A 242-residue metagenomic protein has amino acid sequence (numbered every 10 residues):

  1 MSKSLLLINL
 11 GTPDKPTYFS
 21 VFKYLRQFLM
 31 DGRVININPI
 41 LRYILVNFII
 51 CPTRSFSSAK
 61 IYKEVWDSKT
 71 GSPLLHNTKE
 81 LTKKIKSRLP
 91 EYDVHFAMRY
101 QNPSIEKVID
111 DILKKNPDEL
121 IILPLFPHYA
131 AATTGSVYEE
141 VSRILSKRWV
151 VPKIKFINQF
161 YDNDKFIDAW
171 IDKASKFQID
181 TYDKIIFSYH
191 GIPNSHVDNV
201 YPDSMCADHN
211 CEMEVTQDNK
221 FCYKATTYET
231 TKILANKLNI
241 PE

Functional and structural regions predicted by a protein language model:
M1-E242: Active-site-proximal alpha-helix that buttresses catalytic centers in soluble enzyme cores
